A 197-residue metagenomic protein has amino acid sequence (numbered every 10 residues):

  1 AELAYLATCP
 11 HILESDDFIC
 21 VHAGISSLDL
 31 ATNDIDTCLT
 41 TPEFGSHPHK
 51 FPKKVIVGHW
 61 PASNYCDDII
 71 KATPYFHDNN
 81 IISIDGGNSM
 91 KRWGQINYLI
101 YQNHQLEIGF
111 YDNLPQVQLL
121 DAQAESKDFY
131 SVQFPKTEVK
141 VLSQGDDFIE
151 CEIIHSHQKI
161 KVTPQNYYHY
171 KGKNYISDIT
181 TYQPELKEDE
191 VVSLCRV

Functional and structural regions predicted by a protein language model:
A1-I81, N88-W93, F110-L114, D147: Acidic, His/Gly-enriched loop-helix segments that form or flank divalent-metal centers in metallo-dependent hydrolases
P10-I12, T73, Y98, E138-K140 (+1 more regions): Short, surface-exposed charged micro-motifs
S15-D17, I100-Q105, H155: Short acidic-glycine loop/turn motifs at beta-strand connectors
H77-F129: Binuclear metal-dependent phosphoesterase catalytic core
L114-L142, D146-E150: Charged, amphipathic alpha-helical linkers/stalks
A124-F134, Y175-C195: SH3/SH3-like (including bacterial SH3b) beta-barrel domains that bind proline-rich motifs or cell-wall ligands
T137-I160, K187-V197: SH3/SH3-like beta-barrel superfamily modules
H157-G172: Structured surface patches comprising rigid loops and adjacent beta-strands/short helices at the edges of well-ordered
